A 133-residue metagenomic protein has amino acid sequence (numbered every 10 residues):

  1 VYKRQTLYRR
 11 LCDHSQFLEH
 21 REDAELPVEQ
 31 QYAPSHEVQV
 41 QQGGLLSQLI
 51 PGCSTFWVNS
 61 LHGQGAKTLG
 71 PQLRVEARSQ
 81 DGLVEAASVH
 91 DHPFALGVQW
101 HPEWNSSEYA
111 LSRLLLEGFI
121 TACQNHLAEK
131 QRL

Functional and structural regions predicted by a protein language model:
V1-Y2: Short, small-residue-biased leader/transition segments that mark boundaries at the very start of proteins
T6: P-loop NTPase switch module centered on the Walker A-proximal segment
C12, Q16-L133: Amide-donor transfer/coupling interface in amidating biosynthetic enzymes
